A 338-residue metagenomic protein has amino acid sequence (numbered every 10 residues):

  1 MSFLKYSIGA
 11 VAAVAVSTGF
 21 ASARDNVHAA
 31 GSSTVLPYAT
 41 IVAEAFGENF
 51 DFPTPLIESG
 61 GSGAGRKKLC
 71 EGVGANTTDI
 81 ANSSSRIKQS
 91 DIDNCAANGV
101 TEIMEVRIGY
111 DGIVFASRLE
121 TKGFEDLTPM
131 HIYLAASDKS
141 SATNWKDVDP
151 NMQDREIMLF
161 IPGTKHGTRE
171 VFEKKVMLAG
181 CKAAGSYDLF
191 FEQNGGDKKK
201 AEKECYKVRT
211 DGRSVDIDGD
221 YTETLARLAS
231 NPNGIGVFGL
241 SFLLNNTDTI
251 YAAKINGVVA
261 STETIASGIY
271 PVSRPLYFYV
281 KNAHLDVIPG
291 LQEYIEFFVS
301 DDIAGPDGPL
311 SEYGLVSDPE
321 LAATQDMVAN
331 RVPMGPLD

Functional and structural regions predicted by a protein language model:
M1-I8: Bacterial N-terminal signal peptides that target proteins for export
I8-V16: Hydrophobic helical h-region of N-terminal Sec-dependent signal peptides in bacterial secretory/periplasmic proteins
S17-A23: Sec/Tat signal peptide C-region and signal peptidase I cleavage site
A23-D338: Flexible loop/hinge segments at secondary-structure junctions
